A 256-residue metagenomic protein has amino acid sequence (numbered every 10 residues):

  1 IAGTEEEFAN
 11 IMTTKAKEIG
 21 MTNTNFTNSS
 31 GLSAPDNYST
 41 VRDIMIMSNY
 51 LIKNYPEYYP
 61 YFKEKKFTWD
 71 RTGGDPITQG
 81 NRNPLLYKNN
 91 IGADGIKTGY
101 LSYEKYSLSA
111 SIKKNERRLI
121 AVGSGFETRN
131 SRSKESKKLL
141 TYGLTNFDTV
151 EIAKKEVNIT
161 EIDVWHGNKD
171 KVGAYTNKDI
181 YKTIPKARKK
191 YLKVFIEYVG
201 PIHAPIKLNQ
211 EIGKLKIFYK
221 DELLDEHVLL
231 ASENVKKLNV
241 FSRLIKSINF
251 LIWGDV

Functional and structural regions predicted by a protein language model:
I1-K53: Active-site-adjacent loops and short helices of periplasmic peptidoglycan-processing enzymes
M21-T22, D36-Y38, R42-V256: Domain-terminus/edge residues, biased toward the C-terminal soluble/receptor-binding domains of extracytoplasmic
